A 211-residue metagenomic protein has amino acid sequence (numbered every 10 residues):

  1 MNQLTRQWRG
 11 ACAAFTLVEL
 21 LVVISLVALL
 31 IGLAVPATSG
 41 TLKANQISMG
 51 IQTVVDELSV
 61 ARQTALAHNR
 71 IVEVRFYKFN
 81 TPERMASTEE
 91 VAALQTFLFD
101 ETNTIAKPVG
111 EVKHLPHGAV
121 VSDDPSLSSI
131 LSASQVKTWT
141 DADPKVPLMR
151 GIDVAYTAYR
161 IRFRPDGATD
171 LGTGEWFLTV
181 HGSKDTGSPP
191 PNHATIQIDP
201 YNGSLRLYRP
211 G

Functional and structural regions predicted by a protein language model:
N2-R6, F15, L33-Q63, A67 (+2 more regions): N-terminal helix-rich module
T5-I24: Glycine-centered recognition micro-motifs in short, flexible terminal segments and loops
G10, A28, F163: Short glycine- and Lys/Arg-enriched binding-loop motifs that mark or flank ligand-binding interfaces
L21-A37: Alpha-helical hydrophobic helix detector
